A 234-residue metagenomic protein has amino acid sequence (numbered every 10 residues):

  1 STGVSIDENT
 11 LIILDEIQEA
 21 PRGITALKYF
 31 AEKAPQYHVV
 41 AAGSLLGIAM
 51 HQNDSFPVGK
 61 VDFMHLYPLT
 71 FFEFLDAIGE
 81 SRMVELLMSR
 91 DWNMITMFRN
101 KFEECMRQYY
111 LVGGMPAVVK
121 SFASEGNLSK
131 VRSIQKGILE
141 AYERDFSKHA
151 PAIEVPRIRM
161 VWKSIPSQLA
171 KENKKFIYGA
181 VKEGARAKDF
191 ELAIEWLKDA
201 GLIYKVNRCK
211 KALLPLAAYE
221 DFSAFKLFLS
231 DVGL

Functional and structural regions predicted by a protein language model:
T2-I6, F30-Y37, S55-G59: Conserved catalytic network of the ASCE P-loop NTPase/AAA+ motor domain
V4-G23: Conserved P-loop NTPase "ATPase switch" module shared by AAA+ and STAND
I13, H38-S44, H65, F74: Structural recognition of the conserved hydrophobic beta-strand(s) that form the central parallel beta-sheet of P-loop
D15, L27, F74, G113 (+2 more regions): Conserved RecA-like P-loop NTPase ATPase core
E16, A42-L46, Y67-L69, C209-K210 (+1 more regions): A short beta-strand-to-loop transition that corresponds to the Sensor-1 phosphate-sensing loop of AAA+ P-loop ATPases
I24-A41, L45-G47: Conserved catalytic/switch belt of AAA+ P-loop NTPases
M50-A170: Interdomain motor-coupling "hinge/lid" segment immediately C-terminal to the ATP-binding subdomain of NTP-driven enzymes
K120-L234: Accessory nucleic acid-recognition modules appended to NTPase machines
